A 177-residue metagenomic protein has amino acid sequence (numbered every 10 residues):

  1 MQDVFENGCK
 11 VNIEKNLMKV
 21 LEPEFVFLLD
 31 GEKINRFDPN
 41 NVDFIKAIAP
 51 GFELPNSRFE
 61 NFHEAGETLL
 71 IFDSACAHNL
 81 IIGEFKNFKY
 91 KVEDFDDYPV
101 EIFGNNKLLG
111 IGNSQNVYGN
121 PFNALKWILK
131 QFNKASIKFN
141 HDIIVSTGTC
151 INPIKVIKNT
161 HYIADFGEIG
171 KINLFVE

Functional and structural regions predicted by a protein language model:
M1-G119, H161, K171-E177: Catalytic-core "active-site belt" of small-molecule-metabolizing enzymes, emphasizing His/Asp/Glu-rich regions
E14-K15, N133, C150: Short, solvent-exposed loop/turn positions at domain surfaces that link secondary-structure elements or cap domain
A47, W127, Q131: Alpha-helical scaffold segments in soluble metabolic enzymes
P55, F132-A135: Solvent-exposed amphipathic alpha-helical surface segments
Q115-K126, K134-I143: Short, basic/aromatic beta-hairpin or loop at an interaction surface
F139-I151, V156: Conserved metal-binding segment of the jelly-roll/cupin
C150, E168-G170: A generic "binding-loop/recognition-motif" signal
K158-E168: Short, compositionally biased
